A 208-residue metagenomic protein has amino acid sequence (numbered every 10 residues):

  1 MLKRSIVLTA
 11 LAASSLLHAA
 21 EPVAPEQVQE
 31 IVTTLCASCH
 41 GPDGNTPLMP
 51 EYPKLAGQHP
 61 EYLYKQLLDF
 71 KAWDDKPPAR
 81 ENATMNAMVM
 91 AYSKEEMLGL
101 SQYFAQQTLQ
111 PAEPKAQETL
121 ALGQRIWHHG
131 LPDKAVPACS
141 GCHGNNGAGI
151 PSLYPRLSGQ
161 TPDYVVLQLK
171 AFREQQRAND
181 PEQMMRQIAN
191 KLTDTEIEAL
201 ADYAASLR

Functional and structural regions predicted by a protein language model:
M1-H18: Gram-negative bacterial Sec-dependent N-terminal signal peptides
L17-T33, D43-E51, Q106-P132: Electrostatic cytochrome c docking/interface patches
E26-A37, Q124-S140, P155-L167: Sequence context surrounding c-type heme c attachment/ligation sites in exported
C36-P42, L100, V136-N146, L200: The canonical Cys-X-X-Cys-His
P47-K54, F70-P114, P151-R156, Q175-L207: Axial heme c-ligation environment in periplasmic c-type cytochrome domains
Q58-E61, K65-Q66, P155, Q160-T161: Extracellular/lumenal glycan-associated surfaces
